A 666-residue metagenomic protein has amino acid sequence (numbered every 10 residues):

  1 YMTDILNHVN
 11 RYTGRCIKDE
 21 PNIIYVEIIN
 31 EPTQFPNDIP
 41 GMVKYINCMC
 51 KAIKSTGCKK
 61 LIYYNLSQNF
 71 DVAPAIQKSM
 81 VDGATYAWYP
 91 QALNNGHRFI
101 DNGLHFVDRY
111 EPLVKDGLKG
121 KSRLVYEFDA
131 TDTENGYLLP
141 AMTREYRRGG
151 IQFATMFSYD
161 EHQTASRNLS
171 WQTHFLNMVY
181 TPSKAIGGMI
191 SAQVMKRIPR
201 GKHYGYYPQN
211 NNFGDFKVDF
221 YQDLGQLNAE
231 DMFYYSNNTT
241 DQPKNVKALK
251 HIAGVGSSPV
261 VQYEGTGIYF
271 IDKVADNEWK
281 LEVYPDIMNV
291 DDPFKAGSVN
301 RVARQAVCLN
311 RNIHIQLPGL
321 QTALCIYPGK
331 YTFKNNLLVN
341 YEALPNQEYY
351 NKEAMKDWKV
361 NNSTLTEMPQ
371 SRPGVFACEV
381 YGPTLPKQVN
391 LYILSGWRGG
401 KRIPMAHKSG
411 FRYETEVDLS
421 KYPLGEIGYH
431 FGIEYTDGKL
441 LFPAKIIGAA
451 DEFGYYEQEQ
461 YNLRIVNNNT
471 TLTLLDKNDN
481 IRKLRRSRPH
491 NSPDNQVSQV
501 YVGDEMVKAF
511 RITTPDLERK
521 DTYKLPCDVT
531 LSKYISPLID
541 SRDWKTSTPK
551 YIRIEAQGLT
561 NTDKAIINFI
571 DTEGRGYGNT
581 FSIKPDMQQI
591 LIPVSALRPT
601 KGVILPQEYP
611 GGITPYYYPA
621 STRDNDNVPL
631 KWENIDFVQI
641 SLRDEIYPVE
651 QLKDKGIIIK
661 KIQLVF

Functional and structural regions predicted by a protein language model:
Y1, I29-G41, R98-G103, L124-E134: The substrate-binding groove and active-site-proximal loops of carbohydrate-active enzymes, especially glycoside
Y1-V81: Active-site mouth of glycoside hydrolases
Y63, D71-D132: Glycoside hydrolase catalytic-domain groove-lining segments
D160-V290: Aromatic- and carboxylate-lined catalytic core of secreted/periplasmic carbohydrate-active enzymes
N228-S363: Preference for solvent-exposed, low-hydrophobicity sequence contexts
F333, V339, G425-Y435, V638-I640: Short, aromatic- and glycine-rich surface loops/edge beta-strands on solvent-exposed regions
E353-S492: Glycan-association/targeting regions that enable binding to alpha-glucans and other polysaccharides
E457-F666: Beta-rich carbohydrate-recognition modules and glycan-binding surfaces
